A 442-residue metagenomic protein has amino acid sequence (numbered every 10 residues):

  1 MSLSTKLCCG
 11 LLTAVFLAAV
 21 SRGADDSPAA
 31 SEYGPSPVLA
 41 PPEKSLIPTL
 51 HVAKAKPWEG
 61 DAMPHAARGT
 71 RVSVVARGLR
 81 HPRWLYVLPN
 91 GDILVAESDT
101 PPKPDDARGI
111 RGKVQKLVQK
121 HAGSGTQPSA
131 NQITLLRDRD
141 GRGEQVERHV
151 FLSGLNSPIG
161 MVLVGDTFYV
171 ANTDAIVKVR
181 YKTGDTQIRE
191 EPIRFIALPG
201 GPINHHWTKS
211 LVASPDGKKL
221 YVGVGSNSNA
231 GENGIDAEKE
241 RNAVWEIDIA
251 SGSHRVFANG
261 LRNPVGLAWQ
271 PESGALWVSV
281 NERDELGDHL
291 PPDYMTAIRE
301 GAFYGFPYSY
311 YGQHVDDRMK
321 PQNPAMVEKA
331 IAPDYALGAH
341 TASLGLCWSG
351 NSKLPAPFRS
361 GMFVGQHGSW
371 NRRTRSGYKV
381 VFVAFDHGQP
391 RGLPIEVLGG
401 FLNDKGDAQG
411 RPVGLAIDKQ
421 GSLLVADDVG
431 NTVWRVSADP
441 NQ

Functional and structural regions predicted by a protein language model:
C8-A18: Bacterial N-terminal signal peptides
D25-A67, P102-A130, H206-T208, S226-E232 (+6 more regions): Beta-propeller domain segments
A76-G78, H149-L155, F195-I203, V256-G260 (+3 more regions): Surface loop/turn motifs at the tips and blade-to-blade linkers of beta-strand repeat domains
N90, S98-T100, T173-A175, Y181 (+5 more regions): Short loop/turn segments immediately following the C-termini of beta-strands
D92-L94, T167-V170, K219-G223, A275-S279 (+3 more regions): Conserved beta-propeller blade signature
E144-T167, N172-S214: Asp-box/WD-like beta-propeller blade repeats and closely related beta-sheet repeat scaffolds
A416-Q442: Blade-level signature of beta-propeller repeat domains, shared across WD40, Kelch, NHL, RCC1 and BNR/Asp-box propellers
